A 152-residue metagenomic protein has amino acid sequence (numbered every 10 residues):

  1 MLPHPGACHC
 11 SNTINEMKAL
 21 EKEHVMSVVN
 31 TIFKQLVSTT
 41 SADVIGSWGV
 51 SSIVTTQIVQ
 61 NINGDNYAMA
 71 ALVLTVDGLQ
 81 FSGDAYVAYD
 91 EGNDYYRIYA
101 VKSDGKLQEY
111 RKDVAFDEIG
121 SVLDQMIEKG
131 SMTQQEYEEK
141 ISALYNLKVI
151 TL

Functional and structural regions predicted by a protein language model:
M1-A7: Positively charged N-terminal leader segments that act as targeting/secretion signals
C8-C10, I14, K18-M26, G105-L152: Mixed-charge, Lys/Arg-enriched low-complexity segments
I14, K18-L79: Negatively charged, low-complexity tracts enriched in Asp/Glu with abundant Ser/Thr
L72-L74, Y86-Y89, Y95: Eukaryotic intrinsically disordered, low-complexity regulatory linkers and tails enriched in Ser/Thr/Pro
Q80-A85: Short, surface-exposed coil-to-beta transition loops
G92-G105: Short, surface-exposed beta-strand/strand-loop-strand elements in extracellular ectodomains
